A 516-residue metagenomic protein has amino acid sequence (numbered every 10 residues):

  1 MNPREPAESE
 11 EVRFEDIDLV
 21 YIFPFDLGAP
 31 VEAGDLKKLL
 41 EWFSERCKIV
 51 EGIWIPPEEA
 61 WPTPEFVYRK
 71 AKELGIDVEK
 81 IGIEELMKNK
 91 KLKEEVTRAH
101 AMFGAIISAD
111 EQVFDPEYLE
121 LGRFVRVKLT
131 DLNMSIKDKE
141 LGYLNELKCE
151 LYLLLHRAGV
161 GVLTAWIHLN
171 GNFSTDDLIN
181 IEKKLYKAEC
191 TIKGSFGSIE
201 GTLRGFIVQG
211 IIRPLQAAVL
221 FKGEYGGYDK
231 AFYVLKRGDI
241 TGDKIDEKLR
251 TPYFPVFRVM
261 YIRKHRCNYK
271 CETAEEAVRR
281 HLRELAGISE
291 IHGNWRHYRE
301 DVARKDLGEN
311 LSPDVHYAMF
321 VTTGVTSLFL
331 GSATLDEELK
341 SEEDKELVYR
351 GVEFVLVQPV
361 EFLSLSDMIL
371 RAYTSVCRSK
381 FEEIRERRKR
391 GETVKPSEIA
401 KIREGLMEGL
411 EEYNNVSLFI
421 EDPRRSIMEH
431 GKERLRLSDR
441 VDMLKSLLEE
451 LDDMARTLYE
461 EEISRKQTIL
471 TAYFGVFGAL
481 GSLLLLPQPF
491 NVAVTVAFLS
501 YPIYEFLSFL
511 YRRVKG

Functional and structural regions predicted by a protein language model:
M1-E8, L510-G516: Short, Lys/Arg-enriched, disordered terminal segments
N2-G197: Long, solvent-exposed N-terminal ectodomains/accessory regions that are displayed to the extracellular/lumenal milieu
R46, L74, N89, A109 (+5 more regions): Surface-exposed polar/charged interaction patches
E84-Y118, F354-K380, Y501-F509: Short N-terminal secondary-structure initiator segments
L119-L121, V394, V514-K515: Short, aromatic- and cysteine-enriched interfacial helices/patches that mediate contacts at lipid membranes
S135-R388: Extended alpha-helical interaction modules
R378-G481: Membrane-associated alpha-helical segments
S464-G516: Alpha-helical transmembrane anchor segments
